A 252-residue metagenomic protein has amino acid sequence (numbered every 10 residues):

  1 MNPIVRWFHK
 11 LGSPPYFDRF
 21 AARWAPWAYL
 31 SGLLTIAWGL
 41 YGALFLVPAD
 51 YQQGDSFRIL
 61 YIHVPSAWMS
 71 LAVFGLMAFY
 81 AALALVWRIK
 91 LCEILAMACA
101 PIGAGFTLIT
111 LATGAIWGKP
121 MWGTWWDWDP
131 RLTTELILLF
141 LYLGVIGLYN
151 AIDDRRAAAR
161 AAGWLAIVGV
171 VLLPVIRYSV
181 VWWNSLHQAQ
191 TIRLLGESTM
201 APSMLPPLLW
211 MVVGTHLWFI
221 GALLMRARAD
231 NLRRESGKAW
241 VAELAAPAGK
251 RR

Functional and structural regions predicted by a protein language model:
M1-R252: Polytopic transmembrane helical bundles with strong interfacial aromatic enrichment
